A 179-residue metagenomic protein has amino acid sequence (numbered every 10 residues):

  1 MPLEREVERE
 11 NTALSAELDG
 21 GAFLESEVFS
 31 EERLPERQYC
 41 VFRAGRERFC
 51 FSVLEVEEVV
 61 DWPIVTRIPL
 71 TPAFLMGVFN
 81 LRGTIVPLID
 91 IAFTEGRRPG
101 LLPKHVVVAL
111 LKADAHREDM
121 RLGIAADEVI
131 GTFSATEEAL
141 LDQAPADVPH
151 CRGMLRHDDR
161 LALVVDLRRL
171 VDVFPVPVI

Functional and structural regions predicted by a protein language model:
M1-I179: An acidic, low-aromatic, low-complexity terminal/linker signal
